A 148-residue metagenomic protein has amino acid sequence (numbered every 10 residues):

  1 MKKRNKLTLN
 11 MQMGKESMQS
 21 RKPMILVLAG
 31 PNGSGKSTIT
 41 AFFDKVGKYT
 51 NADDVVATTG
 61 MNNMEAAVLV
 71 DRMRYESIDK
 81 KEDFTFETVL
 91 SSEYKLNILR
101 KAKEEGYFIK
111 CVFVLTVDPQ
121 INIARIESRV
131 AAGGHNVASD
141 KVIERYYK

Functional and structural regions predicted by a protein language model:
K2-G14: N-terminal pre-Walker A segment at the start of P-loop NTPase domains
G14-K22, S77-I78: Phosphate-binding P-loop
I25-V27: Short hydrophobic/aromatic beta-strand immediately N-terminal to the Walker A/P-loop
P31-N32: The conserved Walker
G35: Conserved glycine(s) of the Walker
T38-F84: Conserved substrate/cofactor phosphate-moiety recognition/catalytic segment in nucleotide-dependent phosphotransferases
E65-T116, Y146: Glycine-rich phosphate-binding loop used to anchor ATP phosphates in small-molecule kinases, encompassing both
Y107-K148: A glycine- and Lys/Arg-enriched "phosphate-lid" helix/loop adjacent to the NTP-binding pocket of small-molecule kinases
